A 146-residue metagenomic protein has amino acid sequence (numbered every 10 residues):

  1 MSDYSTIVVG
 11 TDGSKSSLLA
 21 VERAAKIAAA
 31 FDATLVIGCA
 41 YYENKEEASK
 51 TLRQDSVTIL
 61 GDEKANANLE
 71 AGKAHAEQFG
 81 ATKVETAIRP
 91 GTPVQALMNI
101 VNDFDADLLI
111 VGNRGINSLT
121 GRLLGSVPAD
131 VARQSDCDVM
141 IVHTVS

Functional and structural regions predicted by a protein language model:
M1-S2, A74-L109, S146: Structural beta-alpha unit
S2-Q54, F79: Small/aliphatic-rich secondary-structure junction motif
V36-G38, E85-R89, M140: General small-molecule cofactor/ligand-binding pocket signal
C39-A40, G112-R114, H143-T144: Short secondary-structure boundary segments
L52-S56, N102-F104, V127-P128: Short, hinge-like loop/turn segments at secondary-structure boundaries
Q54-A67: A short acidic, glycine-rich active-site loop that binds or catalyzes chemistry on phosphate/adenosine moieties
L108-D130: Glycine-rich, Arg-bearing micro-motifs that act as flexible, cationic patches
